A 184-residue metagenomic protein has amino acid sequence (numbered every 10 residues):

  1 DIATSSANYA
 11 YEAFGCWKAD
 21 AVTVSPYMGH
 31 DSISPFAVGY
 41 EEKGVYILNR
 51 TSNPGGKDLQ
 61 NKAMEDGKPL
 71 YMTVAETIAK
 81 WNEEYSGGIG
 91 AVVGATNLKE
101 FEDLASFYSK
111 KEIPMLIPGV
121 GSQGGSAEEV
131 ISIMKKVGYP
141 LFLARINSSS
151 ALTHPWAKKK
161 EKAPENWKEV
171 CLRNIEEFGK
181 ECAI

Functional and structural regions predicted by a protein language model:
D1-V92: Conserved anion-binding
A10, I33, A37, A75 (+3 more regions): Generic structural signal for well-ordered alpha-helices, preferentially at hydrophobic/aromatic core positions
F14, E41-G44, M64-K68, K110-P114 (+2 more regions): Short, low-complexity, polar/charged sequence segments that are solvent-exposed and flexible
H30, K68, M72, L98 (+3 more regions): Electropositive phosphate-/nucleotide-binding environments in soluble metabolic enzymes
D31, P35, P54, E100 (+2 more regions): A broad, structure-centric signal for solvent-exposed, well-ordered loop/edge residues that line or flank functional
A37-G39, A79-E83, L104-S109, G179 (+1 more regions): Surface-exposed amphipathic alpha-helices with a cationic face
T96-N147, A151-P155: A C-terminal functional module that forms or caps the active site or interfaces directly with catalytic machinery
V130-Y139, L143, L152-I184: C-terminal helical cap(s) of enzyme catalytic domains, especially alpha/beta-barrels
